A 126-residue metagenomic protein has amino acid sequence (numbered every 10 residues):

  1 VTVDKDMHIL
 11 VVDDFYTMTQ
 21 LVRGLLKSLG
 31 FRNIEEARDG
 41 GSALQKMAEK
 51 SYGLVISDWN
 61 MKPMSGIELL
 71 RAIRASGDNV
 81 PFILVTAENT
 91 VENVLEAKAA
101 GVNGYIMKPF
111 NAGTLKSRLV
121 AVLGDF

Functional and structural regions predicted by a protein language model:
Y16-E35: Two-component/phosphorelay signaling modules centered on CheY-like receiver
F31-R38, K46, I106: Short hydrophobic/Thr-rich beta-strand motif most characteristic of the beta2 strand and flanking loop of CheY-like
D39-S42, S65-E68: Acidic catalytic/metal-coordinating carboxylates
K50-I56: Active-site beta3 strand of CheY-like receiver
K62, T90: The feature encodes the CheY-like receiver
F110-L119: C-terminal output helix
